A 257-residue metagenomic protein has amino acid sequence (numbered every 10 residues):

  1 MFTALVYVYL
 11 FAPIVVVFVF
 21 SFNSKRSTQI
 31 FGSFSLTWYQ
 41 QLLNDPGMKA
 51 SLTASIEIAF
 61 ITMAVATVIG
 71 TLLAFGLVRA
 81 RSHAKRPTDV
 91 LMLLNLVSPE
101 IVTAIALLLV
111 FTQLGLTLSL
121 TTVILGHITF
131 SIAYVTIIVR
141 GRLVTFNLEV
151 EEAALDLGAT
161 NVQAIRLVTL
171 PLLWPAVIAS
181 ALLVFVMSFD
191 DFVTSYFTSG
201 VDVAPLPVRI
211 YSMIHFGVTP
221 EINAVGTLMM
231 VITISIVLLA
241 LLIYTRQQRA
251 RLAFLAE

Functional and structural regions predicted by a protein language model:
M1, A12, A84, R140-E151 (+3 more regions): C-terminal transmembrane helix and the adjacent membrane-cytosol boundary/short C-terminal tail of inner/organellar
M1-A4, V8, L72-A106, E151 (+1 more regions): Cytoplasmic-entry segments and transmembrane alpha-helices of multi-pass inner-membrane transporters
M1-P46, A50-T53, E57, L239 (+1 more regions): N-terminal, non-cleaved signal-anchor transmembrane helix
F2-I14, T129, T136-R140, F146-L148 (+1 more regions): Transmembrane alpha-helices
R26, Y39-G47, F189-L239: Interhelical loop and adjacent transmembrane-helix boundary motif in polytopic membrane transport permeases
S27-G32, L36, I101-S131, V162 (+1 more regions): Membrane-interfacial helix termini and adjacent extracytoplasmic/periplasmic loops of multi-pass transporters
A50-E57, L109-Y134, W174-V177, A181 (+1 more regions): Loop-to-helix entry region at the N-terminal start of transmembrane alpha-helices in multi-pass membrane transporters
F60-M92, L148, I165, L238-T245: Transmembrane-helix boundary motif in ABC transporter permease subunits
